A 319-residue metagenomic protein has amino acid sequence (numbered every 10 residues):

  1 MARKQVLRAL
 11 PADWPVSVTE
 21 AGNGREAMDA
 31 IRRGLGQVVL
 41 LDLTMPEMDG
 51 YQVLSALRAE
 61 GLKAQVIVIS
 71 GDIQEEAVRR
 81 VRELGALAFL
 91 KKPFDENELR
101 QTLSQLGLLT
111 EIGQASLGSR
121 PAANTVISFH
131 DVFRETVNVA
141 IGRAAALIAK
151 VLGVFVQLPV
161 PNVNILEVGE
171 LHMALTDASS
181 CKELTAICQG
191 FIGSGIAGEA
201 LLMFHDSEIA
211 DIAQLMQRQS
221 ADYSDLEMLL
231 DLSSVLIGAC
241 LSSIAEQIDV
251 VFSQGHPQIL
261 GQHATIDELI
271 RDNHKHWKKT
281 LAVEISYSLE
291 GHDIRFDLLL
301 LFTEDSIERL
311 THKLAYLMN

Functional and structural regions predicted by a protein language model:
M1-T19, A59: Two-component/phosphorelay signaling modules centered on CheY-like receiver
G22-E26, D49-Q52: Acidic catalytic/metal-coordinating carboxylates
D29, Y51-K63: Short amphipathic alpha-helix used as the core "switch/output" element in two-component signaling
G34-L40: Active-site beta3 strand of CheY-like receiver
D42, S70: Active-site residues of response regulator receiver
M45: Receiver (REC) domain active-site loop signature in two-component systems and cognate sites in sensor histidine kinases
L117-I127, D131-S224, M228-N319: Composition-driven recognition of glycine/serine/threonine/acidic- and proline-rich low-complexity segments and repeats
